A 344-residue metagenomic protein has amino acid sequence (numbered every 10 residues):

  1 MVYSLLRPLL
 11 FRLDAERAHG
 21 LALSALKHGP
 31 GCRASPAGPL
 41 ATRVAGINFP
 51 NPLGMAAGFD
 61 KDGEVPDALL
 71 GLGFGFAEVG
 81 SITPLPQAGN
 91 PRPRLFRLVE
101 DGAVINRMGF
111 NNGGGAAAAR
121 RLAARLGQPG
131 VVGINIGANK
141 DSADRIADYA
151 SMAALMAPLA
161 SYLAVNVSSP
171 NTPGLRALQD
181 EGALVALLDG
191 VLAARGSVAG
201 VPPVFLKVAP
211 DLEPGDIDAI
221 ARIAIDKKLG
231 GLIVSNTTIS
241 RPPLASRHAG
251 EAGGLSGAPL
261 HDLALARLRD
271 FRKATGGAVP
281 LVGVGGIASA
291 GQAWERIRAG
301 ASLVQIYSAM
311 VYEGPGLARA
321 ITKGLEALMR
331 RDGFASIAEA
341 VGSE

Functional and structural regions predicted by a protein language model:
M1-A34, R92-F96, D101-A116, R120 (+2 more regions): Alpha/beta catalytic cores of nucleotide-metabolism and tRNA/nucleoside-modifying enzymes
L23, K27-H28, C32-S35, P170-A183 (+1 more regions): Glycine/Thr-rich beta-alpha phosphate-binding loop at enzyme active sites
I47-G54, Q128-I136, G196-L212, K273-G283: Short beta-strand/loop segments at the ligand-binding rim of alpha/beta enzyme cores
D62-L69, A150-S151, L212-D226, K273-G277 (+1 more regions): Catalytic cores of alpha/beta
G73-Q87, V167-S169, G231-R241, G286 (+1 more regions): Glycine-rich phosphate-binding active-site loops on the catalytic face of alpha/beta enzymes
L85-R94, G115-A117, A123-R125, N171-P202 (+4 more regions): Active-site-adjacent beta->alpha loops and helix N-cap segments on the catalytic face of soluble alpha/beta enzymes
L95, D101-A164, S169: Active-site beta->alpha loop and helix N-cap motifs at the rims of alpha/beta catalytic domains
A138-A150, A177, A183, L206-D226: Active-site glycine- and acidic-residue-rich loops that bind and position anionic ligands or nucleotide-like cofactors
